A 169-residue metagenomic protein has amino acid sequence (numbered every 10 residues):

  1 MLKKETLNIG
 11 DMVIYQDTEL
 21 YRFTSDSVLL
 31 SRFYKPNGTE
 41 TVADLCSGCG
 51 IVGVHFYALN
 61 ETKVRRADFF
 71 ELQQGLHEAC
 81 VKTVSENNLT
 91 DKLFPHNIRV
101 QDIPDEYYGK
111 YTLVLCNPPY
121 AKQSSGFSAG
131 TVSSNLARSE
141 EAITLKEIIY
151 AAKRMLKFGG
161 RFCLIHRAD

Functional and structural regions predicted by a protein language model:
M1, Q16, K82, I98 (+2 more regions): A generic local structural motif
L2-T41, S47-L59: SAM-dependent Rossmann-like transferase core, predominantly class I methyltransferases with a strong bias toward
Y15, E19, E141-D169: Conserved Class I SAM-dependent methyltransferase catalytic core
S25-R32, E78, I98, I143-Y150: Short, contiguous clusters of charged residues that form electrostatic/catalytic patches at enzyme active sites, used
F33-Y107, L113-C116, A121-F127: Conserved SAM/SAH cofactor-binding pocket of Class I
P118-E147: Mobile active-site "lid"/loop adjacent to the S-adenosyl-L-methionine
